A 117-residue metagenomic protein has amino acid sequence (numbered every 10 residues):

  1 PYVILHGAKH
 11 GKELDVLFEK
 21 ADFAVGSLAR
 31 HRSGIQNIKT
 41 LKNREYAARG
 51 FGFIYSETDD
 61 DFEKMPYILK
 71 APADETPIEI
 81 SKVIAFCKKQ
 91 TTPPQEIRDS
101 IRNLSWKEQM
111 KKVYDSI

Functional and structural regions predicted by a protein language model:
Y2-H10, L17: Active-site donor-binding acidic/aromatic loop of nucleotide-activated sugar and phosphosugar transferases involved
H6-G7, Q36, A73: A conditional alpha-helix N-cap/helix-loop micro-motif detector
A8-K12, T40, P77, K107: Structural motif corresponding to alpha-helix initiation and N-cap regions
K12-L17, A24-A47, I54-M65: Nucleotide-sugar-dependent
L14, E19, R44, R49 (+1 more regions): Localized chelating/binding microdomains that coordinate divalent metal ions or stabilize phosphate-bearing
V16, V83-F86: Short amphipathic alpha-helix with an adjacent loop that forms part of the alpha/beta core around
F62-I84: Change "using UDP/GDP/dTDP sugars" to "using nucleotide sugars
E75-I78, K88-I117: A charged, aromatic-enriched C-terminal amphipathic alpha-helix characteristic of glycosyltransferases across folds
